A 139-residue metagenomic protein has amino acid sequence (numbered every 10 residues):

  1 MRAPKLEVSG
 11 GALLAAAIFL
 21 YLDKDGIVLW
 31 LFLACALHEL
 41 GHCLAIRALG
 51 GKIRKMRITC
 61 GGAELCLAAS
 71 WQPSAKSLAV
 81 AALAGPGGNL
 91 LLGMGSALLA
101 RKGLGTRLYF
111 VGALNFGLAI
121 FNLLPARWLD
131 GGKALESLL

Functional and structural regions predicted by a protein language model:
M1-L139: Hydrophobic transmembrane alpha-helices and their immediate loop junctions in multi-pass integral membrane proteins
